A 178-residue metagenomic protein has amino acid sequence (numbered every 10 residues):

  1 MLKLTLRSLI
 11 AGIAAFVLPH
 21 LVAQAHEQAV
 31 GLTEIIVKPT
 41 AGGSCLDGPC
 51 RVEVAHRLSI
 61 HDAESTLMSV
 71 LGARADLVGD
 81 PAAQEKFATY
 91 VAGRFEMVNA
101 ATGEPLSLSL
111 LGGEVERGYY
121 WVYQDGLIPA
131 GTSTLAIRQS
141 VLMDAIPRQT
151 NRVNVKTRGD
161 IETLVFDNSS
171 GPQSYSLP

Functional and structural regions predicted by a protein language model:
M1-I13: Bacterial N-terminal signal peptides that target proteins for export
A15-F16, C45: Short, low-complexity, intrinsically disordered N-terminal segments
F16-A23: C-terminal segment of classical bacterial N-terminal signal peptides
Q24-P178: N-terminal soluble domains immediately following signal/targeting peptides that reside in extracytoplasmic
